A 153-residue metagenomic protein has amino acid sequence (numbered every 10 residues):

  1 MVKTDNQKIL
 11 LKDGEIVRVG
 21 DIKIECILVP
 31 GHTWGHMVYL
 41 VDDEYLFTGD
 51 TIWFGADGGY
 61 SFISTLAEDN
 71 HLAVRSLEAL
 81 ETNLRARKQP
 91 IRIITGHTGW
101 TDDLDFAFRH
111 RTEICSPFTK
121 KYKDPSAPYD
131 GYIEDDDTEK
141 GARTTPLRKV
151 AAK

Functional and structural regions predicted by a protein language model:
M1-R18, I114-K121, P128-Y132: Active-site HxH/HxHxD metal-binding segment of metal-dependent hydrolases
M1-T4, K8, T98, D137 (+1 more regions): Residue-level signal for functionally critical sites in structured catalytic/ligand-binding pockets
K3-N6, G20-D21, C26-L28, H32-W34 (+3 more regions): Mixed-charge, polar/low-complexity N-terminal
E15, S61, I91, L147-K149: Hydrophobic transmembrane signal anchors and adjacent membrane-proximal interface regions, especially in viral
K23-P30, W34-F106, H110, I114 (+1 more regions): Metallo-beta-lactamase
I93, F118-K120, K149: A generic alpha-helix propensity feature with a strong bias for hydrophobic helices
S126-K153: C-terminal regulatory/interaction regions
